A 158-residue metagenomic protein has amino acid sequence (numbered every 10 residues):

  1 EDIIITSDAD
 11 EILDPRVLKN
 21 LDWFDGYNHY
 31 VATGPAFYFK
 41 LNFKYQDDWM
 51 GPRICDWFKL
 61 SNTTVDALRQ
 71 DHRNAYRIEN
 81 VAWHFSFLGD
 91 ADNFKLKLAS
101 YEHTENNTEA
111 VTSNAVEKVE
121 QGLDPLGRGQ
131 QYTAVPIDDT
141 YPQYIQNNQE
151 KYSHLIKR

Functional and structural regions predicted by a protein language model:
D2, T6, I12-R158: Catalytic-site signature of metal-activated, phosphate-bearing donor transferases, centered on the GT-A/GT-A-like
